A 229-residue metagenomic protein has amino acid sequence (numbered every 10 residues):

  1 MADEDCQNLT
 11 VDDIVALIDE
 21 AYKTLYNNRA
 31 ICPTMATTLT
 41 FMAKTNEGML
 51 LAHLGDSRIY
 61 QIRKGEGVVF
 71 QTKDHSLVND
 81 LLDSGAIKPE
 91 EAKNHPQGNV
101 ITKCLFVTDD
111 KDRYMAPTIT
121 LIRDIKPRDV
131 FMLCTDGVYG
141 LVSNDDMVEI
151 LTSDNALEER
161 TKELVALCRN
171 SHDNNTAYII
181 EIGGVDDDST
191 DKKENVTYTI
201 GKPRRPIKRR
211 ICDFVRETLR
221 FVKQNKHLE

Functional and structural regions predicted by a protein language model:
M1-E229: PP2C/PPM-type serine/threonine phosphatase catalytic domain
